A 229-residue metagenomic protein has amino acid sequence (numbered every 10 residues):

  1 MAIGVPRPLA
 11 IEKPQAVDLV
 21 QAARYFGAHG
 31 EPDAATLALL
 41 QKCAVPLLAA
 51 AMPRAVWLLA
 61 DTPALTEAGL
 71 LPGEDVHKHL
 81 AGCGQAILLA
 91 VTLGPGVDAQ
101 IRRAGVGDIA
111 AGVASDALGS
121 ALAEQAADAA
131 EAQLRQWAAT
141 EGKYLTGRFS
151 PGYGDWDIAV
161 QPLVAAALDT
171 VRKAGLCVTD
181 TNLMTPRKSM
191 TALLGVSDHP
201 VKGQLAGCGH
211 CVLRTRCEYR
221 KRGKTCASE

Functional and structural regions predicted by a protein language model:
M1-G112: Active-site helix-to-loop segments that bind/position phosphate- or nucleotide-bearing substrates and donors across
E31-P32, W137, W156: Short N-terminal helix-initiation segments at or just after the protein's N-terminus
A35-A38, K42, A121, Q125 (+2 more regions): Conserved active-site and cofactor/substrate-binding residues in soluble primary-metabolism enzymes
V45, A49-M52, R135, A139 (+2 more regions): Generic secondary-structure signature for well-ordered alpha-helical cores
C83-G147: Conserved mixed alpha/beta catalytic, RNA-binding, or beta-rich assembly cores of soluble enzyme, regulatory
P95, A99, E124, D128 (+4 more regions): A generic structural micro-environment signature that highlights single residues at secondary-structure boundaries
E141-Y219: Short terminal or interdomain "cap/linker" segment that borders an active site or interface and mediates
K224-E229: Short cysteine/histidine-rich metal-coordination sites, predominantly Zn2+-binding motifs
